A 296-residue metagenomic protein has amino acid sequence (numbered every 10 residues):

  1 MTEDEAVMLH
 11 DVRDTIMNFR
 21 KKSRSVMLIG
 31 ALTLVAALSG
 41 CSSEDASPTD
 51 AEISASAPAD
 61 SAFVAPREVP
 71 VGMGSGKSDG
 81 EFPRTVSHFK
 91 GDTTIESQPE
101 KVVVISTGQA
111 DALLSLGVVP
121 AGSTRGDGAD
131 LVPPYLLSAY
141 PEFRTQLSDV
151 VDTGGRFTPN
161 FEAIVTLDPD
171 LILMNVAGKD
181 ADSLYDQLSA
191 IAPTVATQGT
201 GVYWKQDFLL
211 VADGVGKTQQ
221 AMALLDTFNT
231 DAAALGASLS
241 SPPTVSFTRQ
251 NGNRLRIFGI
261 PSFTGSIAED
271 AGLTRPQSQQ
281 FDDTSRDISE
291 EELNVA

Functional and structural regions predicted by a protein language model:
D4-E5, L9-L32, G40-G108, Q220-S246: Bacterial Sec-exported substrate-binding components of ABC uptake systems
D45, G117, D168: Conserved functional loop/turn residues at catalytic and ligand-binding sites
E81, K90, S97-E100, T107 (+7 more regions): Extracytoplasmic
D92, D182-G252: Extracytoplasmic substrate-binding proteins
T93-T94, I105-A112, Y135, S183-L184: Pocket-flanking alpha-helical
G108-D111, G126-A129, L171, A177-A181 (+2 more regions): Solvent-exposed loop/turn segments at secondary-structure junctions within structured extracellular/periplasmic domains
Q109-F161: A short, structured surface patch at a secondary-structure boundary
P141-A196, G236-Q250, R256-A296: Binding-cleft/active-site segments that stabilize strongly anionic ligands or cofactors
